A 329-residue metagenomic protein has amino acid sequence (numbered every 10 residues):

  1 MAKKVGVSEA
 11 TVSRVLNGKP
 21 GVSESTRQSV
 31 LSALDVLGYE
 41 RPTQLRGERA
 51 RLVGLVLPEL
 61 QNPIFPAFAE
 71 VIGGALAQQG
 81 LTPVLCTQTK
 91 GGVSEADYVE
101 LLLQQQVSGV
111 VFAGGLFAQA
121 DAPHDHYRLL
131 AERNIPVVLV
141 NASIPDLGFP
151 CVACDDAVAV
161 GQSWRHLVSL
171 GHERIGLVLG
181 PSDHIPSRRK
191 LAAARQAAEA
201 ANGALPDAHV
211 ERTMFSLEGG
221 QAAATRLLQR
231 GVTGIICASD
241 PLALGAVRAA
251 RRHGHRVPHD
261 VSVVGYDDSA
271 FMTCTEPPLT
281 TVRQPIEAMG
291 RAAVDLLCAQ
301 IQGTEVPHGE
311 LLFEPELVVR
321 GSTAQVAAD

Functional and structural regions predicted by a protein language model:
M1-A50, A327-A328: N-terminal helix-turn-helix DNA-binding module of bacterial transcription factors
S29, P63-Q78, A159-S163, I185-A204 (+4 more regions): Short, solvent-exposed amphipathic alpha-helices that sit in or adjacent to ligand/effector-binding or catalytic
L31-E70, Q79, T89-K90, L101-Q104: N-terminal helix-turn-helix/winged-helix DNA-binding helices and compositionally similar short basic alpha-helical
K90, A113-Q162, P241, D267-L279: Flexible loop/hinge segments that line or gate small-molecule binding clefts
V107-L116, G176-V178, V210, L227-S239 (+1 more regions): Periplasmic-binding protein-like
G148-L177, L217-R226, Q284-Q302: Hydrophobic alpha-helical segments within soluble ligand-binding/sensing domains
G161-N202, G309-T323: An alpha-beta-alpha
R226-D329: Flexible loop/turn connectors
